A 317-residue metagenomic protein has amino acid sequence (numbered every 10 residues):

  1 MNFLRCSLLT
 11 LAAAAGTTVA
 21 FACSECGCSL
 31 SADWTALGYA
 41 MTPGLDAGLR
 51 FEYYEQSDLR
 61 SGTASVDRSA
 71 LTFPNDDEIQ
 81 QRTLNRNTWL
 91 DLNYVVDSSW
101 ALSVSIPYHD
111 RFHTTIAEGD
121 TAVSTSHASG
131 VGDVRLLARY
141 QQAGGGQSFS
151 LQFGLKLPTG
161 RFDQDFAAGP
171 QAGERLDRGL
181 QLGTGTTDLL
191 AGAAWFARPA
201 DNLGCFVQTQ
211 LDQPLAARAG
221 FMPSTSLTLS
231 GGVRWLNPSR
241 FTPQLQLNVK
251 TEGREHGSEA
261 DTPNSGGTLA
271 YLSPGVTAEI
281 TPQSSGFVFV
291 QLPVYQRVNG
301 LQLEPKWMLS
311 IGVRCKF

Functional and structural regions predicted by a protein language model:
A20-S69, G146-S148, T159-D163: Outer-membrane beta-barrel biogenesis signature
W34, P74-E78, D120-S126, L176-Q181 (+3 more regions): Extracellular loop and loop/strand-boundary signature of outer-membrane beta-barrel proteins
L37, L49-F51, L90-Y94, V104 (+7 more regions): Residues on the lipid-exposed face of transmembrane beta-strands in outer-membrane beta-barrel proteins
P43, L84-T88, A128-V134, Q147 (+4 more regions): Residues that define the transmembrane beta-barrel architecture of outer-membrane proteins
L45, W100-L102, G146-F149, D201-C205 (+2 more regions): Repeated loop/turn-to-beta-strand initiation elements of outer-membrane beta-barrel proteins
L45-Y53, V104-Y108, L151-L157, V207-L211 (+3 more regions): Transmembrane beta-barrel strands of outer-membrane/channel proteins
R60-A70, L215-F317: Outer membrane beta-barrel transmembrane domains
P107-P223: Outer-membrane pore/translocation modules
